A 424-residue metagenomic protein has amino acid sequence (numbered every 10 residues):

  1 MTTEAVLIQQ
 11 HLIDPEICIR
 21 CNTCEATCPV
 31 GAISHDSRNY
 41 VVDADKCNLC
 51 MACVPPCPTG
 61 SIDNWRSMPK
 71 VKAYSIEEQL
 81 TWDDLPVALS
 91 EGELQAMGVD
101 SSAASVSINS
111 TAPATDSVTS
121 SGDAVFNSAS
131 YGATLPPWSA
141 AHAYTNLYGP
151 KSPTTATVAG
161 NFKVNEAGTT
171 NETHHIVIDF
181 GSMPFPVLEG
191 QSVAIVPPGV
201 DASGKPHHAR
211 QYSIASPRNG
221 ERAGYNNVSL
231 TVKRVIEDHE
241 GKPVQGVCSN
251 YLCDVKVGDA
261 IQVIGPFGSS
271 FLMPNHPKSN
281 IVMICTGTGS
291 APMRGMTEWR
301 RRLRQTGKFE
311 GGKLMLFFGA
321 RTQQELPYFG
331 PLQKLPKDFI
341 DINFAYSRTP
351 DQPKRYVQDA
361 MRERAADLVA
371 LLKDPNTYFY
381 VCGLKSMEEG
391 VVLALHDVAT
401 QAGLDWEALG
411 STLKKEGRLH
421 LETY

Functional and structural regions predicted by a protein language model:
M1-Q10, K46-N127: Flanking helices and flexible, charged tails adjoining ferredoxin-like Fe-S electron-transfer domains in multi-subunit
T3-I8, F267-H276: A short, basic/flexible loop-to-alpha-helix module at the beginning of a structural domain
Q10-G31, V41-G60: Cysteine-centered iron-sulfur cluster-binding motifs in ferredoxin-type domains/subunits of redox enzymes
V106-H142, Q211, R218, Y225-I261 (+9 more regions): Helix-rich terminal scaffold detector
V125, A143, Y148-T157, T169-N171 (+3 more regions): Reductase modules of NAD(P)H-dependent flavoproteins
A143-Y148, T155, A159-K256: Ferredoxin-reductase
P277, I281-R302, M387: Active-site beta-strand/loop microenvironment that shapes enzyme catalytic pockets
